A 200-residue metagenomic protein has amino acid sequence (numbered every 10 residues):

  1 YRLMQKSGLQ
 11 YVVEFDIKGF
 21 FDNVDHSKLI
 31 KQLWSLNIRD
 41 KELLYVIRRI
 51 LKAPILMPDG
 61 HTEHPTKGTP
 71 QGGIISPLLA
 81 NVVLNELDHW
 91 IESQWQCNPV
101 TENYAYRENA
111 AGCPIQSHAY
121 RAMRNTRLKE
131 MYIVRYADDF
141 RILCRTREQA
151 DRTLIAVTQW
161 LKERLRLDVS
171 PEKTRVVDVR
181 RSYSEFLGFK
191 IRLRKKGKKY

Functional and structural regions predicted by a protein language model:
R2-V179, Y183: Conserved polymerase palm-domain catalytic core
R147, L187-Y200: Active-site and adjacent loop segments of nucleotide-processing enzymes that use two-metal-ion phosphate chemistry
